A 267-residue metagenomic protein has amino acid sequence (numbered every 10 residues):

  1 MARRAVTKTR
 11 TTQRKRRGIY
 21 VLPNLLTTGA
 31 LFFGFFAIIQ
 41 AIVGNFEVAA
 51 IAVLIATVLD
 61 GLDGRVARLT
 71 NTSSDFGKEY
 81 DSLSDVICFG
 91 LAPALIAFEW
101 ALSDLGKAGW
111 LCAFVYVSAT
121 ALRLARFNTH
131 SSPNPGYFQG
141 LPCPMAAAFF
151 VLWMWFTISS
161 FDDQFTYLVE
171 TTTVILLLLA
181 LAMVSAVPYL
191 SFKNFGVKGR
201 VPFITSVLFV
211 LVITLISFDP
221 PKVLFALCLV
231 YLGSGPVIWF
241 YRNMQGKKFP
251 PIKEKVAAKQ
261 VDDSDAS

Functional and structural regions predicted by a protein language model:
M1-G61, I238, D263-S267: Topogenic membrane-insertion module of multi-pass membrane proteins
M1-T11, P135-S267: C-terminal membrane-associated helical module and adjoining short loops/tails
A2-R14, D63-S74, F127-P135: Cytosolic, membrane-interface loops and tails of multi-pass inner-membrane proteins
R16-N24, F76-S84, F138-Q139, S191-V201: Short, amphipathic, aromatic/basic-enriched membrane-interface segments that mark the entry/exit of transmembrane
I19-T28, L69-L124, W153: Multi-pass membrane catalytic core of lipid/isoprenoid biosynthesis enzymes
F36-I51, L91-L111, W153-T171, S217-K222: Helix-coil boundary and interhelical linker segments in multi-pass alpha-helical membrane proteins
G61-L69, A121-T129, S185, V237-K248: Juxtamembrane membrane-interface segments at transmembrane alpha-helix termini
G109-V151: Hydrophobic, well-structured mid-protein blocks that either form specific transmembrane helices
